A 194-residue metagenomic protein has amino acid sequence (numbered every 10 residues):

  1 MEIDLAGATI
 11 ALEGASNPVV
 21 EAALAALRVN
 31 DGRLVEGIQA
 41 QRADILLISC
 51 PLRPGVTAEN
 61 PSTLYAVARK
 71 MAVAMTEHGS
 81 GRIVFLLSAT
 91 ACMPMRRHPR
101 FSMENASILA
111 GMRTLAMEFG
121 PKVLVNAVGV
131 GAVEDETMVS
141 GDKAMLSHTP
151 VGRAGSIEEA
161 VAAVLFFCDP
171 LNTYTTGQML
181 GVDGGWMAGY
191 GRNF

Functional and structural regions predicted by a protein language model:
M1-V35: Canonical Rossmann dinucleotide-binding motif of NAD(H)/NADP(H)-dependent dehydrogenases/reductases, specifically
L5, D31-N60, L124: A glycine-rich helix->loop->beta "capping" turn within Rossmann-like NAD(P)(H)-dependent oxidoreductase domains
S49-V67, V73-E77, R82-G120, A132-V133: Catalytic loop of short-chain dehydrogenase/reductase
G120-L124, T175-G177: Short, small/polar-rich loop/turn modules that mediate ligand/substrate recognition or access, typified
L124-E134, C168, D183: Conserved SDR Rossmann-fold cofactor-binding beta-strand/turn motif
A127-T149, G189-F194: A glycine/serine/threonine-rich, flexible loop-to-helix segment that serves as the NAD(P) cofactor-binding "lid"
T149-A160: A conserved structural motif in NAD(P)-dependent oxidoreductases
L165, T176-F194: Short C-terminal tail/terminal secondary-structure segment of NAD(P)H-dependent dehydrogenase/reductase domains
